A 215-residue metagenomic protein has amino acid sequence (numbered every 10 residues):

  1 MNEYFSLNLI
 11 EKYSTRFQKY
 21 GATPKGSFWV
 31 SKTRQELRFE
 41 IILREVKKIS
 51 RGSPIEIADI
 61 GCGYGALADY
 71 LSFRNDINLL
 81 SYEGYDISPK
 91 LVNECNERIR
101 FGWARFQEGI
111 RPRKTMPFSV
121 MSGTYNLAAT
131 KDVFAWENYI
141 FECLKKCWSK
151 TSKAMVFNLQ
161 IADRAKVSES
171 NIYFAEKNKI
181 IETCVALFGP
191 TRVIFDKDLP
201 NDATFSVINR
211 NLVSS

Functional and structural regions predicted by a protein language model:
M1-P24: N-terminal, positively charged/glycine-rich alpha-helical extensions of SAM-dependent methyltransferases
T33-G52, Y70: Conserved alpha-helix/loop element of class I SAM-dependent methyltransferases that forms part of the SAM/SAH-binding
S53-G63: Conserved class I S-adenosyl-L-methionine
A58, A66-Q107: Class I SAM-dependent methyltransferase SAM/SAH-binding core
F118-E137: A short SAM/SAH-binding and catalytic strip from SAM-dependent methyltransferases
Y125-L127, Q160-A165: Short "lid" loop at the C-terminus of a central beta-strand within the Rossmann-like core of SAM-dependent
T151-L159: Conserved beta-strand signature within the Rossmann-like core of class I S-adenosyl-L-methionine
S168-S215: Class I S-adenosyl-L-methionine
